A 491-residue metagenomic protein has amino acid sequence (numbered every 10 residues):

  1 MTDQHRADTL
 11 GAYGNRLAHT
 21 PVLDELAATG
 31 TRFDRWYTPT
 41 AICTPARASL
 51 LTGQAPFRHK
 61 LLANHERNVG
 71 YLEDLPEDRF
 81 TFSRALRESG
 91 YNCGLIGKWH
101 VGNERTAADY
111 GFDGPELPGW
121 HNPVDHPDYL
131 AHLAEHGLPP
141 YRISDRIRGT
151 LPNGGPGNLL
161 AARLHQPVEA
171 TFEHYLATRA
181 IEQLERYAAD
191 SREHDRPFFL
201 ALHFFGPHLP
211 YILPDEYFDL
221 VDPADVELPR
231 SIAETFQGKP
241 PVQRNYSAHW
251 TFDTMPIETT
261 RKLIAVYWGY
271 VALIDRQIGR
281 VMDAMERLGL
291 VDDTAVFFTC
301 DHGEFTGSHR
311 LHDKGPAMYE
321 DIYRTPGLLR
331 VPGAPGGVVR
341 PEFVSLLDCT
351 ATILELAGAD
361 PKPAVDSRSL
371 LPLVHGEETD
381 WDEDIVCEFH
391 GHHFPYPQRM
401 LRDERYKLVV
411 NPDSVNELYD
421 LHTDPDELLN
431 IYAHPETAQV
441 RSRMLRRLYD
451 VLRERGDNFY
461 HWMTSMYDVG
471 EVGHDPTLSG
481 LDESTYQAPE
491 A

Functional and structural regions predicted by a protein language model:
M1-N411, N416, P425-R446, D475-A491: Formylglycine-dependent sulfatase
H375, T464-D475: Amphipathic alpha-helical surface "interface" segments used for docking/oligomerization or membrane association within
H422: Residues forming the ATP-binding cleft of Hanks-type serine/threonine protein kinase domains
P435-V469: A contiguous, mid-protein "functional segment" used to position or interact with cofactors/ions or partner subunits
